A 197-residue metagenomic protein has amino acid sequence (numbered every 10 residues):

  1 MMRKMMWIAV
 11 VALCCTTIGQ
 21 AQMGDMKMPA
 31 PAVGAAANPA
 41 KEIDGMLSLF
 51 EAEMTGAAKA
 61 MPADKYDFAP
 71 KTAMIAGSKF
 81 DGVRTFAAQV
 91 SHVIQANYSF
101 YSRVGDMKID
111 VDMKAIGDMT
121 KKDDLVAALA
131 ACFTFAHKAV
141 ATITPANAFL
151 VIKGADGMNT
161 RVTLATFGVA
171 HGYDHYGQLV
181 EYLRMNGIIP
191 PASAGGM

Functional and structural regions predicted by a protein language model:
M1, A57, S99, M107-M119 (+2 more regions): Bimodal feature
M1-I8: Bacterial N-terminal signal peptides that target proteins for export
I8-T17: Bacterial N-terminal signal peptides
Q20-Q22: Boundary of Sec targeting at the N-terminus
G24-K41: N-terminal low-complexity, Pro/Thr/Ser-rich intrinsically disordered segments that act as propeptides or flexible
A40, D44, S48, A52-T55 (+2 more regions): Short, contiguous alpha-helical
K59-F68, V140-F149, M185-P191: Surface-exposed helix-capping loop/turn segments at secondary-structure junctions
G117-I152, R161-H175: Acidic/histidine-rich alpha-helical segments that form the ligand environment of transition-metal centers
